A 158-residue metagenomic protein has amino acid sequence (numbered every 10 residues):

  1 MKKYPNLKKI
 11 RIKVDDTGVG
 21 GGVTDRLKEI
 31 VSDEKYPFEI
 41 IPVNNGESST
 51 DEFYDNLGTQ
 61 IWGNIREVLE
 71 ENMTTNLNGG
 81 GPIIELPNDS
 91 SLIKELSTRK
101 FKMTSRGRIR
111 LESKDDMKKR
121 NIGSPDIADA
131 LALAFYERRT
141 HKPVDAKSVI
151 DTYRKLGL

Functional and structural regions predicted by a protein language model:
M1-V43, D51-T59, E71-L158: RNase H-like, metal-dependent nuclease domains and their acidic two-metal-ion catalytic environment used
